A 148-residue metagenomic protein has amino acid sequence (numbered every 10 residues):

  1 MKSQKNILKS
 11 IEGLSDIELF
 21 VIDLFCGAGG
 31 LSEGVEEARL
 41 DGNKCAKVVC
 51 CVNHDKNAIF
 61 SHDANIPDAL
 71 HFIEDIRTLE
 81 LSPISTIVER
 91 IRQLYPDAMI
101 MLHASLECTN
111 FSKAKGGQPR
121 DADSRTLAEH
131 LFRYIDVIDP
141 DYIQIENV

Functional and structural regions predicted by a protein language model:
M1-V148: Conserved active-site and SAM-binding loop architecture of S-adenosyl-L-methionine-dependent nucleic-acid
